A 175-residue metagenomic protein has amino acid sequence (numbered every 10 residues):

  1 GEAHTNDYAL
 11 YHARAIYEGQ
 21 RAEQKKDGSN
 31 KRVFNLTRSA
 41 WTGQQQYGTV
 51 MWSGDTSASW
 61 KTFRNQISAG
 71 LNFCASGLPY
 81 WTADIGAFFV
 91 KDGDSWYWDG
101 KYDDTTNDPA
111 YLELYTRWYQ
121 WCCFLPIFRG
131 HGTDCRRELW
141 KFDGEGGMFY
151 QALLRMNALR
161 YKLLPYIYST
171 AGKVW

Functional and structural regions predicted by a protein language model:
G1-W175: Catalytic-domain carbohydrate-binding cleft regions of carbohydrate-active enzymes
